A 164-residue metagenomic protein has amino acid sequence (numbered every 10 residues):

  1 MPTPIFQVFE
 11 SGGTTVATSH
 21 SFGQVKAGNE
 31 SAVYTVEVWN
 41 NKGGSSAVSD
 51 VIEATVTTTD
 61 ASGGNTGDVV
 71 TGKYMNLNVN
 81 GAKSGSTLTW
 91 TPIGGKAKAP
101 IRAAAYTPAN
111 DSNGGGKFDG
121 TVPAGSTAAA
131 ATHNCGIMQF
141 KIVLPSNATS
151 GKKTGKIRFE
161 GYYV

Functional and structural regions predicted by a protein language model:
I5-S45, D50-D60: Beta-sheet-dominated interaction scaffolds and their linkers
Q7-F9, G43-N134: Surface-exposed binding patches on compact interaction domains or structured appendages
V16-Q24, K117-S126, K141-I142: Short structured motifs
V16-T18, G28-T35, N134-M138, T149-K156: Short, solvent-exposed loop/turn segments enriched in Ser/Thr/Gly
T35, W39, Q139-K141, E160: Residue-level recognition of conserved beta-strand edge/terminus positions
I142-V164: Serine/threonine-enriched low-complexity regions used as flexible
